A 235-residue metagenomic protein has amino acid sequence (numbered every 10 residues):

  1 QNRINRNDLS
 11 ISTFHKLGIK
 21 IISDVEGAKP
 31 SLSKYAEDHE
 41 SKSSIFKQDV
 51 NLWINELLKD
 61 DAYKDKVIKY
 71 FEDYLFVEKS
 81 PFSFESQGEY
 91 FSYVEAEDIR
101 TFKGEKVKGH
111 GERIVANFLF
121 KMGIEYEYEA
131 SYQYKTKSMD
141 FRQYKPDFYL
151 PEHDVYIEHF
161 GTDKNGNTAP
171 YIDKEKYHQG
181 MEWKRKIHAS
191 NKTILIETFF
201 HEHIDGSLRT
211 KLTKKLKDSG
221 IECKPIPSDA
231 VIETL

Functional and structural regions predicted by a protein language model:
Q1-Y70, K186-L235: Conserved P-loop NTPase-based nucleic-acid remodeling module centered on helicase motor cores
F14-G18, I114, F118-E129, K135: Conserved helicase/translocase P-loop NTPase motor core
K16-L17, S131-Y134, G161-N165, H201-I204: Short, solvent-exposed loop/turn segments at secondary-structure junctions
I68-S92, F141-E158: Short, composition-biased local secondary-structure segments
E78-G123: Solvent-exposed, charged helical/coil patches that constitute nucleic-acid or partner-interaction surfaces
K103, K145-M181: Short beta-strand-loop-alpha-helix junction that forms the active-site gateway of nucleic-acid-processing nucleases
V107, E125-Y156: Active-site metal-binding core of divalent-cation-utilizing nuclease and nuclease-like domains
A116, K184-R185: Short amphipathic alpha-helical segments and helix-helix/interface helices
